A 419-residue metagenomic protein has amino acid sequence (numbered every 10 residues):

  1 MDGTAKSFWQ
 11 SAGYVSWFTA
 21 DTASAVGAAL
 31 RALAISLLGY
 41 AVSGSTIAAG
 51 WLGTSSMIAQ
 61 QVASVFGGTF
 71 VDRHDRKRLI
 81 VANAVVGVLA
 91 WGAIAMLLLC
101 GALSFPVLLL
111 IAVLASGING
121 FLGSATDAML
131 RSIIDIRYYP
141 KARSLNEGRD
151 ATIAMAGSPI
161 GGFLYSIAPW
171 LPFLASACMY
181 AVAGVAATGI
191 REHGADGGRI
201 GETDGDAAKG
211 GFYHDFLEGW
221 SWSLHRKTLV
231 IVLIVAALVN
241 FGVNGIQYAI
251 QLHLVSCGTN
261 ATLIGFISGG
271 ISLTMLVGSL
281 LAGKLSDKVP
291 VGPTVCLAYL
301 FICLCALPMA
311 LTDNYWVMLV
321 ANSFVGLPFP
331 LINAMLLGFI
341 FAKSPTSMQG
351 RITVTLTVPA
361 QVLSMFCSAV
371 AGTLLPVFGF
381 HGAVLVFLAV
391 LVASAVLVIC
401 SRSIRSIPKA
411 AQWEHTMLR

Functional and structural regions predicted by a protein language model:
M1-Y14, H193-L233, M417-L418: Juxtamembrane intracellular "pre-TM" segments in multi-pass secondary transporters
D2-A59, S221-G269: Helix-loop boundary and gating motifs at the non-cytosolic
V15, G50-W51, V81, P106-L110 (+5 more regions): Hydrophobic alpha-helical transmembrane segments
V15-A32, S56-T69, D75-V88, V107-Y165 (+6 more regions): Substrate-agnostic recognition of the 12-TM MFS/MFS-like secondary transporter fold
S36, W91-L98, G161, Y165 (+7 more regions): Structural signal for membrane-spanning alpha-helices in multi-pass inner-membrane proteins, emphasizing helix cores
Y40-G50, G92-G117, D135-R137, K141 (+4 more regions): Membrane-interface helix-capping segments at transmembrane helix termini in multi-pass transporters
V65-F66, R73, K77-L79, N83-V86 (+5 more regions): C-terminal transmembrane bundle of multi-pass solute transporters/carriers
F105-S116, K141-R199, G265, G269 (+2 more regions): Hydrophobic alpha-helical transmembrane segments
